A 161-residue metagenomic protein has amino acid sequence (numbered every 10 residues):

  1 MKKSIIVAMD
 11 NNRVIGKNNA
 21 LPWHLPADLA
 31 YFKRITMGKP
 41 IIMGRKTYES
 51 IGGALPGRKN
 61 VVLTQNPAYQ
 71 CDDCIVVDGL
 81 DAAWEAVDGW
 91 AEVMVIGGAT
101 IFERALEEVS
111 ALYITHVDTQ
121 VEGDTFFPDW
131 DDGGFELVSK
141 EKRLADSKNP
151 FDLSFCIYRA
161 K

Functional and structural regions predicted by a protein language model:
M1-S4: Extreme N-terminal starter segment of soluble prokaryotic enzymes
V7-P40, R45-K161: Flexible, gly/pro- and Lys/Arg-enriched active-site loops
